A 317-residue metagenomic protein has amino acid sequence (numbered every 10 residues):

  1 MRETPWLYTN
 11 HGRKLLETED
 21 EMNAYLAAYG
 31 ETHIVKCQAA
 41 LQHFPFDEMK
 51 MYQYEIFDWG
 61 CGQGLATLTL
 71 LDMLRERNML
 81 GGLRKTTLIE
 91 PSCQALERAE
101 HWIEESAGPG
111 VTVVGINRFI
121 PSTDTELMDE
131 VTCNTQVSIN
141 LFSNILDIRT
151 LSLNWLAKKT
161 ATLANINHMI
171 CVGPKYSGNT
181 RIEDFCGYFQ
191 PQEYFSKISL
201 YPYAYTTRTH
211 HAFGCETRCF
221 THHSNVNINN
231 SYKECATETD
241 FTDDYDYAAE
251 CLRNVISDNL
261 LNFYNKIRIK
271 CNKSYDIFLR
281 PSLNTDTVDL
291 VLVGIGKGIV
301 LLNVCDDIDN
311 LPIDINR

Functional and structural regions predicted by a protein language model:
M1-L7: N-terminal auxiliary segments of SAM/dcSAM-dependent transferases
H11-D47: Class I SAM-dependent methyltransferase Rossmann-like catalytic core, especially the SAM/SAH-binding loop
Y52-G62: Conserved class I S-adenosyl-L-methionine
Q63-L80: Conserved SAM-binding loop of SAM-dependent methyltransferases across substrates and taxa, primarily the Class I
R84-T87: Short beta-strand element of Class I
S92: Conserved SAM/SAH-binding beta-strand->alpha-helix loop
A95, W102-A107, G115-D240: Domain-level detector for long C-terminal conserved domains
F241-V288, L292-R317: Intrinsically disordered, low-complexity Ser/Thr/Pro/Gly-rich regulatory segments
